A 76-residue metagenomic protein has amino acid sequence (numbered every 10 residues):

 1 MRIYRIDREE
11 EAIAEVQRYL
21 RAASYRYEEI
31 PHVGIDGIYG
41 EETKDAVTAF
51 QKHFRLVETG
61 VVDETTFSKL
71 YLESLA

Functional and structural regions predicted by a protein language model:
M1-G37, E42: Acidic, Ser/Thr/Pro/Gly-enriched interdomain connector segments
Y19-A23, H53, E73: Active-site catalytic microenvironments for nucleophilic, acid-base chemistry
I35, F50, F54: Calcium-binding motifs, dominated by EF-hand helix-loop-helix domains
E41-K44, E64: Short, electropositive, low-hydrophobicity segments enriched in small/polar residues
V47: Conserved hydrophobic/aromatic packing and binding residues within compact polymer-binding modules
R55-A76: Extracellular LysM carbohydrate-binding repeats and other cell-envelope/extracellular binding modules
